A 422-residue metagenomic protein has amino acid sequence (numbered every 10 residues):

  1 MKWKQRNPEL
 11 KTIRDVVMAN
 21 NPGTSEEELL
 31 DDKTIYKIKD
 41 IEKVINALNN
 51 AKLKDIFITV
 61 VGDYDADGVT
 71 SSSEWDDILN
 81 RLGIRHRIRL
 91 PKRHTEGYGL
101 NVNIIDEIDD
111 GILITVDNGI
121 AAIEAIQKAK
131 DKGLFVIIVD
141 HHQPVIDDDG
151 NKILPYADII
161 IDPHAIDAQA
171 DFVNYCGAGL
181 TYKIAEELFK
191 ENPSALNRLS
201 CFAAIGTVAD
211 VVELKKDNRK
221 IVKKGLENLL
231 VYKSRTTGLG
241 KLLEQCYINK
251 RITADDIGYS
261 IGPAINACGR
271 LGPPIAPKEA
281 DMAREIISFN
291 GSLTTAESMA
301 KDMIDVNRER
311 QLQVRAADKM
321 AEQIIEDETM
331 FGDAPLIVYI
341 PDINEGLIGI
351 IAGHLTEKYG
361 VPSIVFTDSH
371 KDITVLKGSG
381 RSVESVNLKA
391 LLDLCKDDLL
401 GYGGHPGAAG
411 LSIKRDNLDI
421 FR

Functional and structural regions predicted by a protein language model:
K2-I112, K132, D149-G150, Y156 (+1 more regions): Hydrophobic helix-and-loop "lid/oligomerization" segment in the mid-to-C-terminal part of catalytic domains
I105-E107, I112-A178, Y182-K190, R198 (+1 more regions): Active-site cavity-forming subdomains of large catalytic enzyme subunits
